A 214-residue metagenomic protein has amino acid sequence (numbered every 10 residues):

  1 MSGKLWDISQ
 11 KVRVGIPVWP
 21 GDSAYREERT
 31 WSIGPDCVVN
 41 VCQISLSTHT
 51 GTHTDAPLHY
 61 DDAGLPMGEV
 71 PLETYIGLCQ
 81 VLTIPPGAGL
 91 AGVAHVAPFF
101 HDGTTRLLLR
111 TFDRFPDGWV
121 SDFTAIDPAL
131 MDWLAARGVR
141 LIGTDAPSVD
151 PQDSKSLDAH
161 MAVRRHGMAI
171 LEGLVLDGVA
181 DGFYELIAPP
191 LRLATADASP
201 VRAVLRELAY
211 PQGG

Functional and structural regions predicted by a protein language model:
M1-G214: Active-/binding-site microenvironments in catalytic and ligand-binding cores
